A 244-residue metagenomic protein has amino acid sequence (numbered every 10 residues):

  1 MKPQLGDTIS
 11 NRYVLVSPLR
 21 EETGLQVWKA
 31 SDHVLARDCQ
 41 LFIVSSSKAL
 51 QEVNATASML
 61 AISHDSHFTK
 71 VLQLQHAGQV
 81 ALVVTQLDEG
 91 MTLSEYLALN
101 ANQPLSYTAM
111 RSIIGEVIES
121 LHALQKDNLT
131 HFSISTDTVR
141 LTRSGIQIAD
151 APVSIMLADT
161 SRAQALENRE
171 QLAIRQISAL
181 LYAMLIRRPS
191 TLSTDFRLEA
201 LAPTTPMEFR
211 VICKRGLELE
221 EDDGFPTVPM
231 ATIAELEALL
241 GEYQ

Functional and structural regions predicted by a protein language model:
L15-I62: ATP-binding glycine-rich loop module of kinase domains
K70-A81: Short beta-strand micro-motifs within the conserved protein kinase catalytic domain, predominantly in the N-lobe
V83-T92: Short pocket-lining segment of the protein kinase catalytic domain that shapes the ATP-binding cleft
L93-L105: AlphaC helix of the protein kinase catalytic domain
I113-I114: Activation segment signature within eukaryotic-like protein kinase domains
I118-L129: Protein kinase catalytic-loop region centered on the HRD/HxD motif
T136-P152: Conserved protein kinase catalytic/activation segment
S161-Q244: C-terminal lobe helix-coil module of Hanks-type protein kinase domains
